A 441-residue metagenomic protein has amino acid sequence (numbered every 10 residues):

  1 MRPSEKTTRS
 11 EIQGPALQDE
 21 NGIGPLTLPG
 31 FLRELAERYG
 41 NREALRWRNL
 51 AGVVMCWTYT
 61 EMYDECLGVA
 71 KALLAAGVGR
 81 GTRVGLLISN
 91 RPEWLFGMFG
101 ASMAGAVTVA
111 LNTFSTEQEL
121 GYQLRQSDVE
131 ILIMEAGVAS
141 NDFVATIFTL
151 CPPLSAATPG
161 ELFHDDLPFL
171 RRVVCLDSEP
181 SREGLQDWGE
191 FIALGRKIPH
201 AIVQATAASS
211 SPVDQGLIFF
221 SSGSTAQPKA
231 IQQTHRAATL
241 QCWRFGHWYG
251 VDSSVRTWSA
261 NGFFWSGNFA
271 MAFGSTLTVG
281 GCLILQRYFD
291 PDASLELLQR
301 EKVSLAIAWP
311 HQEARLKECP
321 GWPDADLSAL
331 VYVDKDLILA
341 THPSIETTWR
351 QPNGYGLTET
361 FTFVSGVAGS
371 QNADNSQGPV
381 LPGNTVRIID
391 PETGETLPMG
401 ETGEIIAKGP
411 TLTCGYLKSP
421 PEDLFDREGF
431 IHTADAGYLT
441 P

Functional and structural regions predicted by a protein language model:
M1-W57, E61-A76, R80, A104 (+4 more regions): N-lobe entry segment of adenylate-forming
G40-E43, D166-L170, C175, P180 (+4 more regions): Conserved pre-ATP/AMP-binding loop-to-beta segment of ANL
N41, L45-R91, L95-F99, T116-G121 (+3 more regions): Conserved AMP-binding/adenylate-forming core of the ANL superfamily
Y63-G68, I198-A201, P212, I231-D252 (+2 more regions): Conserved structural elements of the adenylate-forming
A76, E395-G400, E404-P441: Conserved ATP-binding/catalytic segment of the ANL
A106-E190, E318, S328: Structural core segment of the AMP-binding/adenylate-forming
G189-R196, T278, R300-N375, T385: Gly/Ser/Thr-rich phosphate-binding loop
T239-S259, F263-L305, E313, C319: Conserved AMP-binding/adenylation subdomain of ANL enzymes
